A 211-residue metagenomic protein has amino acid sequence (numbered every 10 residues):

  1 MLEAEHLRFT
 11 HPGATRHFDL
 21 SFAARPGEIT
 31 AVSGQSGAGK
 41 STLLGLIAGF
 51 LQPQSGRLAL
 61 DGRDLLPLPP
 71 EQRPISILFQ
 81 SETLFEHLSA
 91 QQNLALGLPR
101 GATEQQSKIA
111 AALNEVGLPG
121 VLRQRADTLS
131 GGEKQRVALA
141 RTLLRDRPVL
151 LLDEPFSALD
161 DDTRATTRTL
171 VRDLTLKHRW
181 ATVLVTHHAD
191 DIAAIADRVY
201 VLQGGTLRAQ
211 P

Functional and structural regions predicted by a protein language model:
A48: Helix-to-loop junction immediately C-terminal to a conserved catalytic motif
D64-Q80, R100: ABC ATPase NBD coupling module
E104-V121, R172-D173: Conserved ABC ATPase "signature" region
R125-L129, E133: Conserved ABC ATPase signature
L144-P148: A short, proline-enriched helix->beta-strand linker immediately N-terminal to the Walker B motif in ABC-type P-loop
L150-E154: Catalytic Walker B motif of ABC-type/P-loop ATPase nucleotide-binding domains
R179-V185: Conserved H-loop
